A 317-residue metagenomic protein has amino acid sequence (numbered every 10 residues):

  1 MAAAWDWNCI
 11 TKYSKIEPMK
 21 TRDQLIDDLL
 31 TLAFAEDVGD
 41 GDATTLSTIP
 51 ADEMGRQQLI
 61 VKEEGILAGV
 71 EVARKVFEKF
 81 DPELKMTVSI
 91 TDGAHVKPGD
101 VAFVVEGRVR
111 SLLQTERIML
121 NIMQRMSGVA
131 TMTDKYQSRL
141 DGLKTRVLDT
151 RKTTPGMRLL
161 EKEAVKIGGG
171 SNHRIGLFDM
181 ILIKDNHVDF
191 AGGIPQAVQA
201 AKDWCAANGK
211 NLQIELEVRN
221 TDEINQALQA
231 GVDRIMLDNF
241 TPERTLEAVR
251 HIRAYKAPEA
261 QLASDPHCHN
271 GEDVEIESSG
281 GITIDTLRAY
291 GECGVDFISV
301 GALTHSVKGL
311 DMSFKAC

Functional and structural regions predicted by a protein language model:
W5-W7: Tryptophan (W) side chains
I16-A230, R234, L246-H251, V274-S278 (+3 more regions): Acidic/glycine-rich phosphate/pyrophosphate-binding loops and surrounding catalytic core that coordinate Mg2+
N239, G280, A302-L303: Short secondary-structure boundary segments
P258-E272: Intrinsically disordered, low-complexity segments enriched in serine/proline and basic residues
